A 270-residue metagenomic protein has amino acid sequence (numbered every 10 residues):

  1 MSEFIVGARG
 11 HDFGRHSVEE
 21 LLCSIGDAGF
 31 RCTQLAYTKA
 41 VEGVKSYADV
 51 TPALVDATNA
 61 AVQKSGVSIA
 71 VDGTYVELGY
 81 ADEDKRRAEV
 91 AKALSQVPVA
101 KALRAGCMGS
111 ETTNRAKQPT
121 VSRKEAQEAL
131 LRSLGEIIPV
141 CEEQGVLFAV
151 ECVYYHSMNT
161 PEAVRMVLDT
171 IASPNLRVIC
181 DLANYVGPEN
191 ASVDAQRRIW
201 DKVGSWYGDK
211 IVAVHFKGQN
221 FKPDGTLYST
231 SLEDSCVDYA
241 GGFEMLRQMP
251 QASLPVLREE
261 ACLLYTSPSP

Functional and structural regions predicted by a protein language model:
F4-R9, T33-L35, I69-T74, M108-S110 (+4 more regions): Hydrophobic faces of well-ordered beta-strands that scaffold small-molecule active sites in alpha/beta enzyme cores
R9-F13, A36-T38, T74-E77, T113-R115 (+4 more regions): Active-site beta-loop-alpha junctions enriched in small/polar residues
E19-E20, D56, A61-S65, L78-C180: Active-site acidic/histidine proton-transfer and metal-coordination neighborhood in alpha/beta enzyme cores
L21-T38: Catalytic domains of carbohydrate-active enzymes, especially glycoside hydrolases
F30, A105, I211, Q251-A252: A structural motif
T33, E125, R132-C236: Acidic/histidine-rich catalytic cores of soluble enzymes
A36-A57: Glycine-rich, proline-tolerant flexible connector loops at the mouths of alpha/beta enzymes
Y265-P270: Conserved small/polar residues in nucleotide/adenosyl-binding loops
